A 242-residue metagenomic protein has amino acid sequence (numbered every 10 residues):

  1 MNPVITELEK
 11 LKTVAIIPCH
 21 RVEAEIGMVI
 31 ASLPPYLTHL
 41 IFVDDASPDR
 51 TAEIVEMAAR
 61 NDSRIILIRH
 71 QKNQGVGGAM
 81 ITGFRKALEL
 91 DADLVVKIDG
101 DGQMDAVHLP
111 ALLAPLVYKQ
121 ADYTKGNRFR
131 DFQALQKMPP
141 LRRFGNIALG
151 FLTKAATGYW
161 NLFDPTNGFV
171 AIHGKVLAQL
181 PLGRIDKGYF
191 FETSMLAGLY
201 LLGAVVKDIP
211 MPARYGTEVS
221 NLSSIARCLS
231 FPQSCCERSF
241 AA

Functional and structural regions predicted by a protein language model:
M1-K10, G183-A242: Hydrophobic helical membrane-anchoring modules
M1-S32: N-proximal low-complexity "stem/linker" segments adjacent to membrane-targeting elements
K12-V14, H39, S194: Cell-envelope/extracellular polymer assembly enzymes that use nucleotide-activated donors
A24-M28, D49-A58: Acidic helix N-cap motif at the loop->helix transition within catalytic regions of sugar-transfer enzymes
I26, L33, G83, D101 (+4 more regions): Residue-level signature of catalytic and energy-coupling elements of molecular machines, predominantly ATP/GTP-dependent
T38-S47, I68-R69, I98: Short beta-strand/loop segment that forms part of the nucleotide-sugar
D44-E53, K72, G102: A conserved acidic beta->alpha catalytic loop
H70-E89, L94, A106-Y189, G216-A226: Acceptor/aglycone-binding surface of glycosyltransferases and processive sugar-polymer synthases
